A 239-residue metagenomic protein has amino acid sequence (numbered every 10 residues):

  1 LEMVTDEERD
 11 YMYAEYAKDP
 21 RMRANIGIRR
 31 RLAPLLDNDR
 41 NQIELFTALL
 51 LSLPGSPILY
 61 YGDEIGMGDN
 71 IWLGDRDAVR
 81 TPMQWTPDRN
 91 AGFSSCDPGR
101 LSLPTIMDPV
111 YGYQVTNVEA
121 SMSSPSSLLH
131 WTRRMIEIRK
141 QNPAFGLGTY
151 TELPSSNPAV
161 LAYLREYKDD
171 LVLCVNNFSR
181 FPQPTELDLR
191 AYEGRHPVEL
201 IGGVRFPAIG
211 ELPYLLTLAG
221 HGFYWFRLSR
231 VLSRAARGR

Functional and structural regions predicted by a protein language model:
L1-R239: Active-site and adjacent substrate-binding regions of carbohydrate-active enzymes
